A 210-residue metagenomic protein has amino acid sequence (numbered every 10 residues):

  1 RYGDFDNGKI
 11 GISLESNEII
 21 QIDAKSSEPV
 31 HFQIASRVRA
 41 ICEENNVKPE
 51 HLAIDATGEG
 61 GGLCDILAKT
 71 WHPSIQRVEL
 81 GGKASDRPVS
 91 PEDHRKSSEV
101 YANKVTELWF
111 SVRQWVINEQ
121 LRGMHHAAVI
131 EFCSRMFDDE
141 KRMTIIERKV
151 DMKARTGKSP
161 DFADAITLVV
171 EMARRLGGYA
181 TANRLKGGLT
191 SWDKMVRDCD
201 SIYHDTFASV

Functional and structural regions predicted by a protein language model:
Y2-M143, S191-V210: Mg2+-dependent endonuclease catalytic cores in nucleic-acid-processing enzymes, primarily RNase H-like
R135-K149, K153-V210: Acidic two-metal-ion nuclease catalytic site recognized across multiple nuclease folds, prominently DnaQ/RNase D-T
